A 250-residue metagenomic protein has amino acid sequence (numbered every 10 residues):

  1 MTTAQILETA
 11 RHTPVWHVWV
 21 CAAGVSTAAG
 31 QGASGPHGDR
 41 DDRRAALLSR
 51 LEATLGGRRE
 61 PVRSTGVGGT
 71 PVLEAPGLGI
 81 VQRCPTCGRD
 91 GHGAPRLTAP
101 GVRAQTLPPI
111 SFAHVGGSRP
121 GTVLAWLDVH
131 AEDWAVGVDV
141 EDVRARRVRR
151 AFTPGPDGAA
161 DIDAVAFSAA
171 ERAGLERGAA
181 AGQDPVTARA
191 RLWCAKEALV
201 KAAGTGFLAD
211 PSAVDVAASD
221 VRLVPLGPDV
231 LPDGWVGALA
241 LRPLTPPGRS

Functional and structural regions predicted by a protein language model:
M1-S250: Core catalytic alpha/beta fold that binds nucleotide/phospho-ligands
